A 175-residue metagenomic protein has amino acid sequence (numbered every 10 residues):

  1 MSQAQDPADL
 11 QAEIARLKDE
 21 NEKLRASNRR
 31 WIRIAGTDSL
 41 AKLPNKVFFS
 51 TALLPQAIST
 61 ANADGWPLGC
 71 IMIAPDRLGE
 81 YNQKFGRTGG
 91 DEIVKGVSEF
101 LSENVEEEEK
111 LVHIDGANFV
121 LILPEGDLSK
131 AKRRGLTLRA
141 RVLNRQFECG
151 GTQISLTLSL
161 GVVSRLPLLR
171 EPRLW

Functional and structural regions predicted by a protein language model:
S2-S39, K46-A57, E109-K110: Signal-transducing coiled-coil linker helices
Q3, L10, K46, G90 (+2 more regions): The cytosolic transmitter module of two-component sensor histidine kinases
R33-G36, L43-I58, N62-G69, D76-S102 (+2 more regions): Conserved long alpha-helical elements within nucleotide-processing catalytic cores of c-di-GMP signaling and class III
Q83, P124, F147: Short, conserved catalytic or interaction motifs in soluble domains
K110-H113, I154: A short pre-motif secondary-structure segment
I122-A131, G150-Q153, L158-W175: Catalytic strand-loop-helix junctions within cyclic-nucleotide turnover domains
